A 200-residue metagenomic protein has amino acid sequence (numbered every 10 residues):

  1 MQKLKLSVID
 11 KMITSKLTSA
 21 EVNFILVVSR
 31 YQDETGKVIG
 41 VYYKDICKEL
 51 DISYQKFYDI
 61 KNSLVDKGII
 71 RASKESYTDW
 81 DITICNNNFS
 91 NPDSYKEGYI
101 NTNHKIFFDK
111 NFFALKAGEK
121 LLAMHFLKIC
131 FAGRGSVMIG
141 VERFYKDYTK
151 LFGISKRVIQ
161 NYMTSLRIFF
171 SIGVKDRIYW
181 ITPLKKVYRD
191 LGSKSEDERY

Functional and structural regions predicted by a protein language model:
M1-Y200: Electropositive, intrinsically flexible nucleic-acid-contacting patches
